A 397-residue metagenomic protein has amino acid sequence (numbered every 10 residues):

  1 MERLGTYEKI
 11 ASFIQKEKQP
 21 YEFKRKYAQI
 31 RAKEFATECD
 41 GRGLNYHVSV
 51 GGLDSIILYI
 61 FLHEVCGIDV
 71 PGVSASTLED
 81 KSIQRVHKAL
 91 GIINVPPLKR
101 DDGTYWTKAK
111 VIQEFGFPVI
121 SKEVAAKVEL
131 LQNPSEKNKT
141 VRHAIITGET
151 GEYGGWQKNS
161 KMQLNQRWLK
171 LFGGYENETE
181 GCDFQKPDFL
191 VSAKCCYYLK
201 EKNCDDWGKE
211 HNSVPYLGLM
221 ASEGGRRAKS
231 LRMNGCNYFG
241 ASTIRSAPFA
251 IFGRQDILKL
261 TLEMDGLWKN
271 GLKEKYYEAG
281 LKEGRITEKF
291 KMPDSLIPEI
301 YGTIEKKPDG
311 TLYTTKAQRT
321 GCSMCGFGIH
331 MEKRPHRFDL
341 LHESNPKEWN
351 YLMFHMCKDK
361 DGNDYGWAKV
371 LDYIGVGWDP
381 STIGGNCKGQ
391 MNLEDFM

Functional and structural regions predicted by a protein language model:
E2-D256, E263: ATP-dependent adenylation/nucleotidyltransferase module used to activate substrates
E2-I14, R42-L44, R254-K269, E274-M397: ATP/NTP-dependent adenylation/nucleotidyl-transfer catalytic domains that generate, transfer, or process NMP-activated
